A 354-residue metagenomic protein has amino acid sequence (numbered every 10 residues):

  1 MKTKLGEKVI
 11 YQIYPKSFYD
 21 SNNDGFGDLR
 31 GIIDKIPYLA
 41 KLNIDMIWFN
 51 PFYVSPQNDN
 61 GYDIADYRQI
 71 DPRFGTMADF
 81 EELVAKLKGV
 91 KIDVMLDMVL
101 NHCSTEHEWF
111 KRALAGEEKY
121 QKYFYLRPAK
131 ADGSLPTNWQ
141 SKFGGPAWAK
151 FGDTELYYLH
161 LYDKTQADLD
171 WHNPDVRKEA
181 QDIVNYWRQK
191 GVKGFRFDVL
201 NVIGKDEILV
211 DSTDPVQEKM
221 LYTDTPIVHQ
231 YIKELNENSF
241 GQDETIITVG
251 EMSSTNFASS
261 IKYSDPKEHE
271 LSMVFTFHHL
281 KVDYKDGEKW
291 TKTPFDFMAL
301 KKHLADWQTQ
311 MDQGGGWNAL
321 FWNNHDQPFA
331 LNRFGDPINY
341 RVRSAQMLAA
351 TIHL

Functional and structural regions predicted by a protein language model:
M1-L354: Active-site and adjacent substrate-binding regions of carbohydrate-active enzymes
